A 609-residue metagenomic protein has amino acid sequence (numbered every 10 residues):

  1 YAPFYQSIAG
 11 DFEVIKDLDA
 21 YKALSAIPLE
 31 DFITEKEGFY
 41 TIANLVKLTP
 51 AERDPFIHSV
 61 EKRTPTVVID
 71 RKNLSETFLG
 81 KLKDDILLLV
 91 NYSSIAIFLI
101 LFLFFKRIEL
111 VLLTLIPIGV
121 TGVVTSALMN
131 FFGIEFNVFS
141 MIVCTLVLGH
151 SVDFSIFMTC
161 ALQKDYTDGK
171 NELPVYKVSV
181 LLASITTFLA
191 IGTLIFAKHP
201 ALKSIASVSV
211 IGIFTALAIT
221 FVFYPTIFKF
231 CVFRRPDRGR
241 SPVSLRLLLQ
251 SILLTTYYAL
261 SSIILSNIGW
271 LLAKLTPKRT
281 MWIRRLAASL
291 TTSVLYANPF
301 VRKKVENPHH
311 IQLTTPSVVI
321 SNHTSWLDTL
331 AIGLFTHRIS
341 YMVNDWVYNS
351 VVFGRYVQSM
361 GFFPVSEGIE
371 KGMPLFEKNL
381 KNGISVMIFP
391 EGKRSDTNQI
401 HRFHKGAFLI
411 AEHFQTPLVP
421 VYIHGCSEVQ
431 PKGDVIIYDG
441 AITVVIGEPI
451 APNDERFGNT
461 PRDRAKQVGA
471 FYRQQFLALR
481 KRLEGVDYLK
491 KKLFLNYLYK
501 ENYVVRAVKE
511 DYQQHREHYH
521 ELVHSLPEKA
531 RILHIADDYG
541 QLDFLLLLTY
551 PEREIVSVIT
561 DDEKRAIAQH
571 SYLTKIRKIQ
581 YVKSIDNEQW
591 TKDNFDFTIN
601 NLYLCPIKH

Functional and structural regions predicted by a protein language model:
Y1-V111, I116-F136: Extracytoplasmic
M158, S204-G239: Transmembrane alpha-helices and their membrane-interface boundaries in multi-pass membrane transporters and channels
T167-A197: Pore- and gate-forming transmembrane helices of large, multi-pass membrane proteins
S244-K304, R355-Y356: A transmembrane-helix-recognition feature enriched in membrane-embedded lipid enzymes and envelope glyco-/phospholipid
S266-R285, L313-G368, R553, R565: Catalytic core of membrane glycerolipid acyltransferases/transacylases, capturing the structured, soluble-facing
G372-V504: Non-catalytic C-terminal accessory region of glycerolipid acyltransferases and related lyso-lipid remodeling enzymes
K491-P527: Class I SAM-dependent methyltransferase Rossmann-like catalytic core, especially the SAM/SAH-binding loop
L533-E588: Class I SAM-dependent methyltransferase SAM/SAH-binding core
